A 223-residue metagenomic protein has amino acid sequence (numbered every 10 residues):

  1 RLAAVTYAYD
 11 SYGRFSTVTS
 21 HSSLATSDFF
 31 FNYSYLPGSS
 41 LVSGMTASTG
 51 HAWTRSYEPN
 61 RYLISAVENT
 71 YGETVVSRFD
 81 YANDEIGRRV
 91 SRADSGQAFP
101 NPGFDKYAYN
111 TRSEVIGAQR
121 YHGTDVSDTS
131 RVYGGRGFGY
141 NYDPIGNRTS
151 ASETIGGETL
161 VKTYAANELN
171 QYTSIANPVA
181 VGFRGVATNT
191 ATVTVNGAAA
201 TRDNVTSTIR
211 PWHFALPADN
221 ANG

Functional and structural regions predicted by a protein language model:
R1-G223: Acidic/glycine-rich beta-solenoid
